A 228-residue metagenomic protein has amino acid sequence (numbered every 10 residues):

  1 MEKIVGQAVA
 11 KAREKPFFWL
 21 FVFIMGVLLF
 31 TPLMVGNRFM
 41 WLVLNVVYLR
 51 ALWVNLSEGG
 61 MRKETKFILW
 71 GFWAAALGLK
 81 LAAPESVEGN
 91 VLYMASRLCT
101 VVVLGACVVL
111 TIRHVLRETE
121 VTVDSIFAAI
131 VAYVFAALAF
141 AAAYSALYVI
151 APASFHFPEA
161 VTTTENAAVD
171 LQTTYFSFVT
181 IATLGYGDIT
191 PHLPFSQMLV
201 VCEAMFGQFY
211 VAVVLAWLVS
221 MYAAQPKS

Functional and structural regions predicted by a protein language model:
I4-F21, M61-E64: N-terminal membrane topogenic signal
R13-L28, L69-A75: Alpha-helical transmembrane segments
L28-W41, V54-M61, S86-V87: Short, hydrophobic transmembrane alpha-helix segments
P32-V47, Y93-V103, L171-T174: Structural signature of hydrophobic alpha-helical transmembrane segments
G36-N37, A139-Y175: Outer-pore turret/helix-boundary of cation channels
K63-A74, Y93-T100, V121-I130: Cytoplasmic-side transmembrane-helix entry/capping segments in multi-pass membrane proteins
C107-A153: Pore-domain transmembrane helices of cation channels
T164-K227: Pore domain of cation channels
